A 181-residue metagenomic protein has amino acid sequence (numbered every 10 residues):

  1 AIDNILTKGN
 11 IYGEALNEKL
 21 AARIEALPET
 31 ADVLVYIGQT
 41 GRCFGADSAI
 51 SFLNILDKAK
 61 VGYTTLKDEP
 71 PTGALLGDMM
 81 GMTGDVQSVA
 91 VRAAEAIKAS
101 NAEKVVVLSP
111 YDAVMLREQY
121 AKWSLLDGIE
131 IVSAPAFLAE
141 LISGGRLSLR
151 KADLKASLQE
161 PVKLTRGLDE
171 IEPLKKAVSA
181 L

Functional and structural regions predicted by a protein language model:
A1-M115, Q119-Y120, L141: Iron-sulfur-cluster electron-transfer modules
P28-V33, R150-A156: A short, charged/proline- and glycine-enriched loop that marks the coil->beta-strand transition at the N-terminal
I37, S109, S133-P135, E160: Short, structured patches in soluble enzyme cores that scaffold and shape functional sites
I50-N54, A121-K122, E172-A180: Short, solvent-exposed amphipathic alpha-helical segments in soluble enzyme and RNA/protein-processing domains
A59, L126-I129, L181: Short, structured coil segments at secondary-structure junctions
L66, S143, D153-L181: Redox- and metal-dependent alpha/beta enzyme cores, enriched for Fe-S-associated oxidoreductases and cofactor-handling
L125-A152: Short, flexible loop segments at boundaries between secondary-structure elements
